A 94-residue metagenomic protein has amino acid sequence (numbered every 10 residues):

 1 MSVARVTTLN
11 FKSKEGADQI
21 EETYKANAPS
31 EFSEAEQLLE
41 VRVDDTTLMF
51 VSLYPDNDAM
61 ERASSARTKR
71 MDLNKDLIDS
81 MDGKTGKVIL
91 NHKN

Functional and structural regions predicted by a protein language model:
M1-K69, D76-N94: Short S/T/G/P-rich N-terminal loop/turn motif that feeds into the first structured element of a domain
